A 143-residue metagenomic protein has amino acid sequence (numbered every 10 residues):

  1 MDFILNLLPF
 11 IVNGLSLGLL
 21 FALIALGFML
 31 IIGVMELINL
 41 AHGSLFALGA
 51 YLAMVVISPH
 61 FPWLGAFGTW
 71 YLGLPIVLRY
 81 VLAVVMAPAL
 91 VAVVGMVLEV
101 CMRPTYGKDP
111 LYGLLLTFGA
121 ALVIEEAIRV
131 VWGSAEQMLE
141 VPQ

Functional and structural regions predicted by a protein language model:
M1-M35, L40-Q143: Small-residue-rich transmembrane alpha-helical segments that form helix-helix packing/gating elements in polytopic
